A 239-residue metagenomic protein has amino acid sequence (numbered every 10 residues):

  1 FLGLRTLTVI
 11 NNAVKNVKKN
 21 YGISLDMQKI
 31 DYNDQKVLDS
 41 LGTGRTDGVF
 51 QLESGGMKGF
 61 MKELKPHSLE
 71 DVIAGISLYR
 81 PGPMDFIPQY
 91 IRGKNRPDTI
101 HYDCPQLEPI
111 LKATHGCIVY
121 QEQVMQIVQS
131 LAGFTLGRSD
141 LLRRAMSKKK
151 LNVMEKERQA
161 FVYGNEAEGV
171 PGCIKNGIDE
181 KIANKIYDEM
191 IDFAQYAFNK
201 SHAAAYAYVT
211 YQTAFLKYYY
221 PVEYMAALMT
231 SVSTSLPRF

Functional and structural regions predicted by a protein language model:
F1-F239: Noncatalytic, beta-rich nucleic-acid-contacting surfaces in large DNA/RNA-processing enzymes
